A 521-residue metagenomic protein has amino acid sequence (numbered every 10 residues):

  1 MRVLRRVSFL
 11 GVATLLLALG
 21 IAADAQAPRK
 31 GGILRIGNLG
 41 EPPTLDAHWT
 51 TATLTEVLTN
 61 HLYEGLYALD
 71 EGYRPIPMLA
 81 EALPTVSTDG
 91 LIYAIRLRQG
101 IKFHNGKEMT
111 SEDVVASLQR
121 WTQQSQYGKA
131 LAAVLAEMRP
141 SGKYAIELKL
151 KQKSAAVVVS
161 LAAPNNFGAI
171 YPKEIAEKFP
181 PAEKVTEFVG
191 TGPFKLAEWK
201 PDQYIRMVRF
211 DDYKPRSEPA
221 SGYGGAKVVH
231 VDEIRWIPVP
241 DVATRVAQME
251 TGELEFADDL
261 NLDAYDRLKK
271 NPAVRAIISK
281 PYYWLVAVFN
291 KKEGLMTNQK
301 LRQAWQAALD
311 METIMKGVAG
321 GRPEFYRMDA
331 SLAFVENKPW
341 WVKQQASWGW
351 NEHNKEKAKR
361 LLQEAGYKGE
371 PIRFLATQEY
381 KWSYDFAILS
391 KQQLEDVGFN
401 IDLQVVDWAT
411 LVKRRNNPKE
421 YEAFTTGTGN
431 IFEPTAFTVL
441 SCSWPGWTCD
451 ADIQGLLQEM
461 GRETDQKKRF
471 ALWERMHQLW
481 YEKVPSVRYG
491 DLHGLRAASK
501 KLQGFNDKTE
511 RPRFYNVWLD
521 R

Functional and structural regions predicted by a protein language model:
D24-Q26, R96, A130-A176, A182 (+1 more regions): Surface-exposed binding/hinge segments that line and control ligand-binding clefts or catalytic entry sites
A27, P84, A136, M315 (+4 more regions): Extracytoplasmic/peripheral linker and loop segments enriched in polar/acidic and small residues with frequent Thr/Pro
I36, G106, F386, Q392-C442 (+2 more regions): Periplasmic binding protein-like
G37-T88, Q119, V189: N-terminal lobe/hinge region of extracytoplasmic solute-binding protein
H104, K149-A169, V189-D241, A264-Y283 (+1 more regions): Aromatic-rich, solvent-exposed beta-strand/loop patch
F194, P323-E364, Y380-S383: Structural transition elements
K292, M296-N337, F386, W480-R488: Periplasmic-binding protein-like
M328-E336, A409-T464, R513-N516: Acidic-aromatic pocket-rim loops
